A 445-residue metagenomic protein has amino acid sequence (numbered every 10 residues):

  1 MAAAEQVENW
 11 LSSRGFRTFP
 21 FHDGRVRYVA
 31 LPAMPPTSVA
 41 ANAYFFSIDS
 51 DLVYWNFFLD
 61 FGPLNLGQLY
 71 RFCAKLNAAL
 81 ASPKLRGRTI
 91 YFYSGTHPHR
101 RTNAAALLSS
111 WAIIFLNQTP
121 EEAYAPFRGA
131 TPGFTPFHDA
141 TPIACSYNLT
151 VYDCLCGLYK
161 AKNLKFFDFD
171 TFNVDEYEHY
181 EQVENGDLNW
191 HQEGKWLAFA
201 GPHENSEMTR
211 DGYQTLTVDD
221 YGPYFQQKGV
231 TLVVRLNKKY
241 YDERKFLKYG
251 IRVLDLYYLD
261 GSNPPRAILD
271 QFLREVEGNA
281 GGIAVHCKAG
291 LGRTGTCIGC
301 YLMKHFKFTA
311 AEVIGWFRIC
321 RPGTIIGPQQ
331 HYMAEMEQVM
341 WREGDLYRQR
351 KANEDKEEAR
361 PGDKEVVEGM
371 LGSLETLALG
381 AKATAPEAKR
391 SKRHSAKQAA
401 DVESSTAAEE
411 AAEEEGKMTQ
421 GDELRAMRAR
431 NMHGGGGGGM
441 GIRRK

Functional and structural regions predicted by a protein language model:
A2-W111, L116-I283, C300-Q338, R342: Cysteine-based protein phosphatase catalytic domain of the PTP/DSP
N9, S13, A125, V230 (+6 more regions): Polar/charged alpha-helical tracts
C287: Short cysteine clusters
G290: Conserved G/P- and acidic residue-centered "switch" motifs that form tight phosphate/ATP-binding loops in soluble
T294: Ser/Thr-glycine-rich phosphate-binding loops at phosphate-binding pockets of nucleotides, nucleotide cofactors
Q338-V366: Intrinsically disordered, low-complexity regulatory segments enriched in Ser/Pro/Gln/Gly
R360-K445: Long, low-complexity intrinsically disordered regions
